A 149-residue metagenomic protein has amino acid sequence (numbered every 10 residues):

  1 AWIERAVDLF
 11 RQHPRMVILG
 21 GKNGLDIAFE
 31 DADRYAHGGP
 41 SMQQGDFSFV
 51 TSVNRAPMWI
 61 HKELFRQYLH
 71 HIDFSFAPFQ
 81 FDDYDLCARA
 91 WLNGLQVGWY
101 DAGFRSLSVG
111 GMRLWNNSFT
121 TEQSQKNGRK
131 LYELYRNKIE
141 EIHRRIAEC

Functional and structural regions predicted by a protein language model:
A1-A36: Conserved donor NDP-sugar-binding/catalytic core segment of glycosyltransferases
E4, D8-Q12, E63-Q67, E133: Replace "anionic and nucleotidyl ligands
E4-L9, D85-R89, K126-K130: Alpha-helical elements of Rossmann-like donor-binding domains used by nucleotide-donor carbohydrate transfer enzymes
G24-D26, G98-E122: Active-site donor/metal-binding and catalytic loop motifs of nucleotide-sugar-dependent glycosylation enzymes
F29, Y68-L69, S108: Activation segment
G39-E63, F79, N116: A recurrent flexible, glycine/aromatic-enriched loop bordering the glycosyltransferase active site that acts as
M58, E63-Y68, S75-G103: A short, conserved alpha-helix in the catalytic core of glycosyltransferases
N116-I146: Catalytic core of nucleotide-sugar-dependent glycosyltransferases
